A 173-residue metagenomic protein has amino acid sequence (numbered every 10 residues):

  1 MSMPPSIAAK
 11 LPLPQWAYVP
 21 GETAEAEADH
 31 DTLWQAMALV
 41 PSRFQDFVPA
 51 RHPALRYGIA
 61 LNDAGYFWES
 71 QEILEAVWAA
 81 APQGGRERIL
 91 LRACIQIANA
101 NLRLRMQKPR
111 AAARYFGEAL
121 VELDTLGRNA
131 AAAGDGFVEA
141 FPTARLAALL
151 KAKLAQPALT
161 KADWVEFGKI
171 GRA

Functional and structural regions predicted by a protein language model:
M1-P82, T125-R172: N-terminal alpha-helical interaction modules that lie
V48, R88-L90: Residue signature of alpha-solenoid helical repeat architecture, marking inter-repeat boundaries and helix-start
Y57, R92, I97-N99: Structural register within alpha-helical repeat arrays
W68, R88, R110-R114: Short, solvent-exposed positions on alpha-helices
W68-E75, I95-A98, G117-V121: Generic structural signal for well-ordered, non-membrane alpha-helices
Q83-E87: Solvent-exposed loop and edge beta-strand segments that line ligand/cofactor-binding and catalytic clefts
Q107-R128: TPR/TPR-like (Sel1-like) alpha-helical repeat modules
